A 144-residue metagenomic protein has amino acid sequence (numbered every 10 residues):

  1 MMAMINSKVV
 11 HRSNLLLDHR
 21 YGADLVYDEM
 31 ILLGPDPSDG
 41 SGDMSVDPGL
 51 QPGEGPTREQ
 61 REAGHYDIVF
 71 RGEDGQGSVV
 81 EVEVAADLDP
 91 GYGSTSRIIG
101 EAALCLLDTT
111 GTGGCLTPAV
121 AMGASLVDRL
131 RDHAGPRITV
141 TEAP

Functional and structural regions predicted by a protein language model:
M1-P144: C-terminal catalytic/substrate-binding lobe primarily of soluble NAD(P)-dependent oxidoreductases
